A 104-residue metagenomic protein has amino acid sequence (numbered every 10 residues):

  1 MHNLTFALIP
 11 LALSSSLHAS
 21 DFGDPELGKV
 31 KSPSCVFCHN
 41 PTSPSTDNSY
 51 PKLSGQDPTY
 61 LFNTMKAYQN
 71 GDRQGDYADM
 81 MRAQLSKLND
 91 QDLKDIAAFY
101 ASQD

Functional and structural regions predicted by a protein language model:
M1-P10, S15: Sec-dependent signal peptide recognition, specifically the positively charged N-region followed immediately by
H2, F22, F62, M80 (+1 more regions): Predominantly soluble domains enriched in secretory-pathway, periplasmic, or organellar proteins
S14-S32, T46-P51: Electrostatic cytochrome c docking/interface patches
E26-V36, S54-N63: Sequence context surrounding c-type heme c attachment/ligation sites in exported
P33-P41, I96: The canonical Cys-X-X-Cys-His
T46-S54, Q69-D104: Axial heme c-ligation environment in periplasmic c-type cytochrome domains
